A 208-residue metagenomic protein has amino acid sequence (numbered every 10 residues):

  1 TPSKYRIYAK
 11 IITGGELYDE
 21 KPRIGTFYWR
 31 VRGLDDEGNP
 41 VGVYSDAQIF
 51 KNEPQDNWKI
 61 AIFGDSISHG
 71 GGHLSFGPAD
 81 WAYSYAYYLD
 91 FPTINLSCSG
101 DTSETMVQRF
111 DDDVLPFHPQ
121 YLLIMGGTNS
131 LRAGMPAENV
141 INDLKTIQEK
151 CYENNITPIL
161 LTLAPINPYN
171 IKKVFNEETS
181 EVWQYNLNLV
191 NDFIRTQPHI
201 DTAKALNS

Functional and structural regions predicted by a protein language model:
T1-R6: Extracellular low-complexity, O-glycosylation-prone stalks/linkers
Y8-G14: Short beta-strand segments within Ig-like beta-sandwich modules, predominantly Fibronectin type-III
D19-E37: Beta-strand-rich modules
V43-S99, R109-H118: Serine-esterase "nucleophile elbow" of acetyl-processing enzymes
Y83-Y88, T105-S208: Alpha-helical cap/lid subdomain in secreted, periplasmic, or secretory-pathway luminal O-acyl-processing enzymes
S97-T102, M135: Short, surface-exposed alpha-helical recognition segments that flank or form part of ligand/macromolecule-binding
